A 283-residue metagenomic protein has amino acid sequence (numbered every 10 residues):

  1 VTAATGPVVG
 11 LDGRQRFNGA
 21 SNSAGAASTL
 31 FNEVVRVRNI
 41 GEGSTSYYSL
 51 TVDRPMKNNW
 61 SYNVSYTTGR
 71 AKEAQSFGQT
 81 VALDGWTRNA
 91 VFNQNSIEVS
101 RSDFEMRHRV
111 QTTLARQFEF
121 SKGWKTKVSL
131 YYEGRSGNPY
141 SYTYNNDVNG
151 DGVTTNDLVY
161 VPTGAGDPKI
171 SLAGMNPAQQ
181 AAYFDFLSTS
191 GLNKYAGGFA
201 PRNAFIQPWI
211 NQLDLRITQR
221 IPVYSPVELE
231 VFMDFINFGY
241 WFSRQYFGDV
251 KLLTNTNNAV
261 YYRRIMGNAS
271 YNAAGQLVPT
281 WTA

Functional and structural regions predicted by a protein language model:
V1-A283: Short, solvent-exposed micro-motifs at the edges of structured domains
